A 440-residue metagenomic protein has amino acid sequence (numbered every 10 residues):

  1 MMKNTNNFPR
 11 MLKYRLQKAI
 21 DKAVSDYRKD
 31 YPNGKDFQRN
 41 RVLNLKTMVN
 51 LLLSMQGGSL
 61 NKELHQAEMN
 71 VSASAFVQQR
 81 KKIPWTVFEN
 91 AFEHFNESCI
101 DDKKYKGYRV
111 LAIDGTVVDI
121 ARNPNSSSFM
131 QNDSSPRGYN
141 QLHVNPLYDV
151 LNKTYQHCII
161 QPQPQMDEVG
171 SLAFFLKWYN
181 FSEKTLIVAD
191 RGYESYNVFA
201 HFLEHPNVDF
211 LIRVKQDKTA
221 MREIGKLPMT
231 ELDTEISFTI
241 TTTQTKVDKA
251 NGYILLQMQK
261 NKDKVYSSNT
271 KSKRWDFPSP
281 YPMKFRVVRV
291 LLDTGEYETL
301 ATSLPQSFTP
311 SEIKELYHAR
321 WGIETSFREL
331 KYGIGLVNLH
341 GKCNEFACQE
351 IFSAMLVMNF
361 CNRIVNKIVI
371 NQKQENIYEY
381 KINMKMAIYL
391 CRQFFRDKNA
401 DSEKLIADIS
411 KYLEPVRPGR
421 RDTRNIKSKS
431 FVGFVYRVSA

Functional and structural regions predicted by a protein language model:
M1-Q56, L64-Q66, A75-I83, N90-A91 (+4 more regions): Single, function-defining residue in the core of a domain
V87-C99: Short Lys/Arg-enriched helix C-cap and helix-to-coil transition segments that create basic nucleic-acid-contact patches
R109-L111: Conserved beta-strand elements of the Class I
S127-F129: A gly/ser-rich beta-alpha-beta helix-loop segment of oxidoreductase catalytic cores
Q131-S134: Extracellular beta-strand-rich solenoid/capping regions of secreted or surface-exposed proteins that bind or remodel
